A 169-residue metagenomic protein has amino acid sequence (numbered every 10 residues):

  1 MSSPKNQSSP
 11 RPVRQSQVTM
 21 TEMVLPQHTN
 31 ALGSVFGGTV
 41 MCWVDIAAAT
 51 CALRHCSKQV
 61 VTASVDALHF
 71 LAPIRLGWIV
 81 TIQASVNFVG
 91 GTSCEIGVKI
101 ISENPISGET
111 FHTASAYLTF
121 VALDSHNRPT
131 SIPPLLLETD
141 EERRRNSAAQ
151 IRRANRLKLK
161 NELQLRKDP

Functional and structural regions predicted by a protein language model:
S3-T19, R75-I79, N87-P169: HotDog/MaoC-like acyl-thioester-processing domains
T21-V24, H69, T119: Generic structural detector for well-ordered beta-strands
L25, T29-W43: A conserved, well-ordered hydrophobic junction motif at loop->secondary-structure transitions
A31, L53, Q59-V61, L76: N-terminal functional module detector in eukaryotic proteins
T39-S57: Active-site helix/loop of acyl-thioester processing domains in fatty-acid/polyketide metabolism, spanning hotdog-fold
S57-P73: Small beta-barrel nucleic-acid-binding modules, principally OB-folds
